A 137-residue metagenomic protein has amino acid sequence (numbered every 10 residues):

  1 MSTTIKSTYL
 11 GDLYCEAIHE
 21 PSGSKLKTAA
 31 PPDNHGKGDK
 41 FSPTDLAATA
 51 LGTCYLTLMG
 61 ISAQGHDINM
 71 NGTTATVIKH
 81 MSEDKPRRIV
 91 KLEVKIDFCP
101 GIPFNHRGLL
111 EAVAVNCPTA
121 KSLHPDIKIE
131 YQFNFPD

Functional and structural regions predicted by a protein language model:
M1-T49, G60-D137: Extended beta-strand/beta-hairpin segments
